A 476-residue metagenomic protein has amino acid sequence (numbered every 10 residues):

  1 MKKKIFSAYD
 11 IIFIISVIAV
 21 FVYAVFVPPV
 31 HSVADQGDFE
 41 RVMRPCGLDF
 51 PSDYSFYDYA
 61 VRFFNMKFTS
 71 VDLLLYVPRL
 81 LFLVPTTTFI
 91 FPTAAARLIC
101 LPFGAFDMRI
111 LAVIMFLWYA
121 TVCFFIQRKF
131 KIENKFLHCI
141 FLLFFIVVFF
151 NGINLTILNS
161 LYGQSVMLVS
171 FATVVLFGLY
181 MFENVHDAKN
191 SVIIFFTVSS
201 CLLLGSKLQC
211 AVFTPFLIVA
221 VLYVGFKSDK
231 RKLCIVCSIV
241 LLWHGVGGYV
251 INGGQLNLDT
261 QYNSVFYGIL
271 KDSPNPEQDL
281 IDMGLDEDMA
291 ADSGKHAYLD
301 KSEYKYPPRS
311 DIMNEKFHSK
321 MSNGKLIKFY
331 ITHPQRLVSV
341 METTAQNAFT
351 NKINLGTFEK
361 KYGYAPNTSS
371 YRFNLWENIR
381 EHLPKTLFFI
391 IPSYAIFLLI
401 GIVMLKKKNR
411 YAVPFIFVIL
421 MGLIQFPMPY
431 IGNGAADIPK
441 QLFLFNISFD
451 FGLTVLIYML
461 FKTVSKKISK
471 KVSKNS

Functional and structural regions predicted by a protein language model:
F6-F63, V240-N252: Transmembrane signal-anchor helices characteristic of membrane glycosylation enzymes that use polyprenol
A8-Y9, A188-V192, G225-L241: Membrane-interfacial entry segments at the cytosolic side of transmembrane helices
M43-L75, G253-Y362: Membrane-proximal stem/loop segments at transmembrane-domain junctions that anchor or position
R62-A105: Short hydrophobic/aromatic helix or loop-helix immediately within or flanking a transmembrane segment in polytopic
F103-W118, V340-V418: Membrane-interface anchor segments at the N-terminal boundary of transmembrane helices in multi-pass membrane enzymes
L111-K135, T173: Transmembrane-helix motifs of polytopic, lipid-linked glycan transferases
V174-I193: Membrane-interface transmembrane helices that cradle and orient dolichyl/undecaprenyl
V192-K207: Membrane-interface alpha helices of multi-pass inner-membrane proteins
